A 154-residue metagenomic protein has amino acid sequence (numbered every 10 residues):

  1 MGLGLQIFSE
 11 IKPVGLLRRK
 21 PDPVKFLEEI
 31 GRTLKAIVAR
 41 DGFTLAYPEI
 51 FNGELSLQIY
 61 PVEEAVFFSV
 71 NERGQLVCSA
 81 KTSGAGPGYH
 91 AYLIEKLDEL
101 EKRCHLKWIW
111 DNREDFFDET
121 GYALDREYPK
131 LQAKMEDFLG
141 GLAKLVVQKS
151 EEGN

Functional and structural regions predicted by a protein language model:
M1-N154: Acidic (Asp/Glu-rich) sequence patches and key acidic residues that form negatively charged surfaces used
